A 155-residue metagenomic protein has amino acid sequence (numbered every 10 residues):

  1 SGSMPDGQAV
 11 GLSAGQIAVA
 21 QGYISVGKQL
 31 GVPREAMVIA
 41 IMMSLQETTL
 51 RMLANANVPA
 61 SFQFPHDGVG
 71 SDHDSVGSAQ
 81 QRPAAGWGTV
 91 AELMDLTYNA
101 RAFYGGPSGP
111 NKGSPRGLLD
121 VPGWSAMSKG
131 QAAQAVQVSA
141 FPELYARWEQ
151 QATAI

Functional and structural regions predicted by a protein language model:
S1, P5, A152-I155: Acidic, Ser/Thr/Pro-rich regulatory low-complexity segments at or just upstream of the first helical elements of major
G2-T49: Export/targeting segments at the very N-terminus of extracytoplasmic proteins
M4-V10, T49-S125: Peptidoglycan-targeting cell-wall enzymes and recognition modules
I17-I24, M37-A40, S78, T97-Y104 (+2 more regions): Extracytoplasmic/secreted envelope proteins and their assembly/folding machinery, especially bacterial periplasmic
A20, N111-L119, Q131-A135, F141-I155: A surface/extracellular/periplasmic glyco- and lipid-processing/surface-interacting theme
M42-Q46, Q81-A84, Q137: Active-site-proximal beta-strand/loop segments in catalytic clefts of secreted hydrolases
E47-N55, F141-A146: Secretory-pathway/luminal and periplasmic proteins that interact with or process carbohydrate-rich
